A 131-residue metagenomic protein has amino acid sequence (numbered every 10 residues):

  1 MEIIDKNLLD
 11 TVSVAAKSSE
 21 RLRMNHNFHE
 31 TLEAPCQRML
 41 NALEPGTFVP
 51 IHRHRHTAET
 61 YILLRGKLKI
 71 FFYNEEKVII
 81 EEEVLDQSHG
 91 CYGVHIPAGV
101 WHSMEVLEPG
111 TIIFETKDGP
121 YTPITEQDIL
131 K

Functional and structural regions predicted by a protein language model:
M1-C36, E82-Q87: A short, N-terminal "cap"/entry segment at the start of jelly-roll beta-barrel domains of the cupin/DSBH fold
I3-K6, T11-S13, V78, E83-V84 (+1 more regions): Double-stranded beta-helix
L40-A42, T60, G93-H95: Conserved hydrophobic/aromatic beta-strand scaffold that supports enzyme active sites
L40-H56: Conserved short histidine dyad/triad with adjacent acidic residue
I51, I70-F72, V94-I96, H102-L107 (+1 more regions): Short beta-strand His + acidic residue motifs that chelate non-heme Fe in jelly-roll/DSBH and cupin folds
R53-R55, I62-L63, V106-P109: Short glycine/proline-enriched turns and hinge-like loops at secondary-structure junctions
H56-E76: Glycine- and acidic-residue-biased ligand/ion/polar-headgroup-sensing regions
N74-G99: Short acidic-glycine-tyrosine-enriched beta hairpin
